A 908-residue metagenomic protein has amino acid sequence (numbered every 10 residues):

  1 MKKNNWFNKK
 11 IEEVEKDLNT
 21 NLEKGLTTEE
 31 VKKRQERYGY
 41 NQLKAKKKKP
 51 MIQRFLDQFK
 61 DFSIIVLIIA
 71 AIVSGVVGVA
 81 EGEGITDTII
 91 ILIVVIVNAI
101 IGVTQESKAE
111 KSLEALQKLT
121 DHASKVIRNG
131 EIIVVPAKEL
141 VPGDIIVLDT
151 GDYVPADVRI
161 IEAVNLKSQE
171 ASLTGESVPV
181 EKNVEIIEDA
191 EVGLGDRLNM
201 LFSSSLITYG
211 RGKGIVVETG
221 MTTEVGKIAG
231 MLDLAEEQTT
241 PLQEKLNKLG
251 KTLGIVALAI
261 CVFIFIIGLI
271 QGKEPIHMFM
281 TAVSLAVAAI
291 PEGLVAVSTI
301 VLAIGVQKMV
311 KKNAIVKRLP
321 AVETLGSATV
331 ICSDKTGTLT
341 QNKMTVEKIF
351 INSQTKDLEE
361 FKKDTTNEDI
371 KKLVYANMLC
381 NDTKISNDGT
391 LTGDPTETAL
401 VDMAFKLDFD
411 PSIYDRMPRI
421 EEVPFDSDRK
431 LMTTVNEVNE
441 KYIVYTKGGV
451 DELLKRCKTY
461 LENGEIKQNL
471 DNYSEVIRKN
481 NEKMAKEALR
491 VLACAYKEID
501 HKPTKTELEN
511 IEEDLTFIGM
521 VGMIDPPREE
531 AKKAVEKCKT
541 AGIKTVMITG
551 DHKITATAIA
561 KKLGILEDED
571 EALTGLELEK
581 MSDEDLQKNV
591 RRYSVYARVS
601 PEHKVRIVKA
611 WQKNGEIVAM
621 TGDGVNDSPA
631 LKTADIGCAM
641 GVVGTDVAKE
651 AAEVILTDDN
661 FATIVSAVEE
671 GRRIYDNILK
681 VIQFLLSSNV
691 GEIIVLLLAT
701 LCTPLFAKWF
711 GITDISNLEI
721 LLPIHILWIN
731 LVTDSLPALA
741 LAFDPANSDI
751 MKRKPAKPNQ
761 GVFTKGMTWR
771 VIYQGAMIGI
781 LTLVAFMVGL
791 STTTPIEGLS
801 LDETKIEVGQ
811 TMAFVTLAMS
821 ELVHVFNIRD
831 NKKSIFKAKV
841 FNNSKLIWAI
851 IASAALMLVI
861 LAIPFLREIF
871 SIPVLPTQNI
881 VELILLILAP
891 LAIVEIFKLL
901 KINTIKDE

Functional and structural regions predicted by a protein language model:
M1-P755, Q760-F763, A776, S791 (+2 more regions): Conserved cytosolic headpiece of P-type ATPases
T733, Q810-V825: Generic alpha-helical transmembrane segments
N759-A776, E803-M812: Membrane-water interface at loop-to-transmembrane-helix junctions
G779-I780: Pore-domain transmembrane helices of cation channels
F786-M787, K805: Long hydrophobic segments that form regular secondary structure
T794-E803: Membrane-interface interhelical connector segments
I828: A C-terminal functional module that forms or caps the active site or interfaces directly with catalytic machinery
